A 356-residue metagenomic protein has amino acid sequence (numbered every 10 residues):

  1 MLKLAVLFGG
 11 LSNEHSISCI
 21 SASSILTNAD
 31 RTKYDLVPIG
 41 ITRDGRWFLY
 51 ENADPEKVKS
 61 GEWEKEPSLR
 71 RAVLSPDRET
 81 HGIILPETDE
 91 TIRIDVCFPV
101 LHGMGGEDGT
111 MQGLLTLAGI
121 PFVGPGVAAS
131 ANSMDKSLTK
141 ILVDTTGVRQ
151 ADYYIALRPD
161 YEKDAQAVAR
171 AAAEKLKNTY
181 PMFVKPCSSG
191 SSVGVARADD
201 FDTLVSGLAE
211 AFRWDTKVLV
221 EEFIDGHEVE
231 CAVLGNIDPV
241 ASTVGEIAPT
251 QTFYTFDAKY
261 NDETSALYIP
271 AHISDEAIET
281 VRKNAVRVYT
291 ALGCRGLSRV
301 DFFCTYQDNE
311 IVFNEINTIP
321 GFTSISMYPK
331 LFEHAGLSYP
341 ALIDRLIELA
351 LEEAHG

Functional and structural regions predicted by a protein language model:
M1-V123, V127-A128, N132-L138, L157-V168 (+2 more regions): ATP-binding N-terminal substructure of ATP-dependent carboxylate-amine bond-forming enzymes
L2, L7-L11, G147, S274-G356: ATP-dependent carboxylate activation and anion-phosphoryl transfer catalytic cores that bind Mg-ATP to form
L2-L7, S12-N13, C19-S23, T91 (+1 more regions): Active-site nucleotide/adenylate-binding loops and adjacent lid/helix of ATP-dependent enzymes
L36, P121-F122, Q150, M182 (+1 more regions): Hydrophobic beta-strand scaffold residues
E56-R70, L74-D77, E174, P239-E263: Mobile, glycine-enriched helix-loop/loop "lid" segments at the mouths of ligand-binding/catalytic clefts that gate
G113-F122, D200, V205, H334-L337: A glycine- and small-aliphatic-rich helix-loop capping segment at beta-alpha/alpha-beta transitions that lines
A196-K283, Y306-V312: Phosphate-binding site of ATP-dependent enzymes
